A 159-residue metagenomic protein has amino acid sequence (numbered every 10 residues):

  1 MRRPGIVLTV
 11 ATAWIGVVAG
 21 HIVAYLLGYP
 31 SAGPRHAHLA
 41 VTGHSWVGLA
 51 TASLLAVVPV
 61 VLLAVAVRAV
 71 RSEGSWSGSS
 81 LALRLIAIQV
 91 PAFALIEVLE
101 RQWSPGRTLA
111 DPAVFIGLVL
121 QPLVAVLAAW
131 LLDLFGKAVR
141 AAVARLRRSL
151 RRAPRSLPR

Functional and structural regions predicted by a protein language model:
M1-R159: Alpha-helical membrane segments of multi-pass proteins
